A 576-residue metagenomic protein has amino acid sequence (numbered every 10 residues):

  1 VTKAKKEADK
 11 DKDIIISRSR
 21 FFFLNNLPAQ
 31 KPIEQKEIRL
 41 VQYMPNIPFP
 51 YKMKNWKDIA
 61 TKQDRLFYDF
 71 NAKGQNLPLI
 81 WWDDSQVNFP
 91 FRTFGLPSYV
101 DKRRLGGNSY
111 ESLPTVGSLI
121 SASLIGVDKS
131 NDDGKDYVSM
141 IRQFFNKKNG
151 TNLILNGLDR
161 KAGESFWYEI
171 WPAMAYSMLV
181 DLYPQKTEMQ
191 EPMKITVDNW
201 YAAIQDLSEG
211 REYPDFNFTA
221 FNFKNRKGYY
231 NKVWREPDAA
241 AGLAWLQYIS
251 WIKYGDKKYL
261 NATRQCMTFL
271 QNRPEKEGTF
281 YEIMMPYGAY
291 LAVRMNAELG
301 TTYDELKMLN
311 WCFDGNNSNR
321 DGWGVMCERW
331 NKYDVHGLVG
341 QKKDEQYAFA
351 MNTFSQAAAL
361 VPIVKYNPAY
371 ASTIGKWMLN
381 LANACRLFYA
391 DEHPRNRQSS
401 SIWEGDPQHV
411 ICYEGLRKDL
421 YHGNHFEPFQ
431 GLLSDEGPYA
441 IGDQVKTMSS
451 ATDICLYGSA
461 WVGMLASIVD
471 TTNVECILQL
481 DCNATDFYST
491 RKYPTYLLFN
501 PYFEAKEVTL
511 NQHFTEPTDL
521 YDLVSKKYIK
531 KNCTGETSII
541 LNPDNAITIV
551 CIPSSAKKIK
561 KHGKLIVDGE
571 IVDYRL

Functional and structural regions predicted by a protein language model:
I15-D159, T187-T219: Low-complexity, Ser/Thr/Pro/Gly-enriched N-terminal "stalk/linker" regions
Y43-K52, P114-N131, I170-E188, N231-W234 (+4 more regions): Well-ordered alpha-helical scaffold segments within catalytic/enzyme domains
D83-P114, N152-I170, N225-A239, N272-M285 (+4 more regions): Solvent-exposed loop and edge beta-strand segments that line ligand/cofactor-binding and catalytic clefts
P184-K258, R264-P274, Y290-R294, M308-S318: Active-site lining segments of carbohydrate-active enzymes
L299, L306-S318, L338-P428: Catalytic-core region of carbohydrate-active enzymes that cleave or remodel glycosidic bonds
G437, I441-T515: Carbohydrate-binding surface patches
H513-K527: Solvent-exposed beta-hairpin/edge-strand motifs
C533-R575: C-terminal beta-strand-rich structural cap/linker in extracellular carbohydrate-active enzymes
